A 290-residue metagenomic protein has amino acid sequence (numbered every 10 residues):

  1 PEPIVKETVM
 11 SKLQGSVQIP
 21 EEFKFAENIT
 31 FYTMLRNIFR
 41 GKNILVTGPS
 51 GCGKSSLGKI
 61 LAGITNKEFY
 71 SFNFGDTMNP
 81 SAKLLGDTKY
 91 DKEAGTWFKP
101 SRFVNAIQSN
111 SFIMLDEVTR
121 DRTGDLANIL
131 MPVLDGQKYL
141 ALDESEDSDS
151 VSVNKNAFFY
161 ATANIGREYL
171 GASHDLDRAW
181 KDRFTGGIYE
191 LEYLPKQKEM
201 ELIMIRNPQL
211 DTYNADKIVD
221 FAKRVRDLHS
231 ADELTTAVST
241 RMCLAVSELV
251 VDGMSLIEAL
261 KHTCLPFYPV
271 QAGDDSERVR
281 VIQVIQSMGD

Functional and structural regions predicted by a protein language model:
P1-D216, D220: AAA+ P-loop NTPase catalytic core and its hallmark functional loops
P1-F25, R40, P195-D290: Alpha-helical lid/collar subdomain of P-loop NTPases
